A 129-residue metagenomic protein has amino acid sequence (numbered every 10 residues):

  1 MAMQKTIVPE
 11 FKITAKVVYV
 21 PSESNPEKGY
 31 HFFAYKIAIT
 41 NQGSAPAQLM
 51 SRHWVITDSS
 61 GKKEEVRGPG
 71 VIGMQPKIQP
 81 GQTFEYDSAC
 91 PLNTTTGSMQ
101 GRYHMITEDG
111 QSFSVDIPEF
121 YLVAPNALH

Functional and structural regions predicted by a protein language model:
A2-G29: Low-complexity, acidic Ser/Thr/Pro/Gly-rich terminal tails and inter-domain linkers that flank the onset of structured
E10, S44, G61-K63, G110-S112: Detector for glycine-centered tight turns/loop "hinges" at secondary-structure junctions
S24, P46, N93-G97: Short glycine/serine/proline-enriched coil/turn segments at secondary-structure junctions
Y30-Y35, Q100: Short, solvent-exposed loop/turn segments enriched in Ser/Thr/Gly
I39-G43: Asparagine-centered strand-capping/turn motif at beta-strand->loop junctions
A45-E64, M105: Short acidic, flexible loop segments centered on an aromatic residue
E65-T96: Intrinsically disordered, low-complexity Pro/Gly/Ser/Thr-rich segments with frequent PxxP/GP/PP motifs and embedded
P91-H129: Terminal connector regions
